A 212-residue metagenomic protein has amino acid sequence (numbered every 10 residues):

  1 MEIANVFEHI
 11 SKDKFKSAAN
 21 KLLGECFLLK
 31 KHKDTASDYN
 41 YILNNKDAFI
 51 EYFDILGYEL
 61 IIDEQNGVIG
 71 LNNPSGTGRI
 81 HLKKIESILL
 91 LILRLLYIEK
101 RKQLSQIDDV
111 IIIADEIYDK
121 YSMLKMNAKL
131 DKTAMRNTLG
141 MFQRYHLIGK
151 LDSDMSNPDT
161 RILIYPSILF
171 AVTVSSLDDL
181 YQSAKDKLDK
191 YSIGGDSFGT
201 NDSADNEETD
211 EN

Functional and structural regions predicted by a protein language model:
M1-N72: Eukaryotic partner-binding/assembly regions in large regulatory complexes
N5-V6, P74-D108: Short alpha-helical segments that sit at the start of domains
L29-S37, L104-Y121: Short acidic, hydrophobic short linear motifs in intrinsically disordered regions
I42-F49, A128-R144: Short amphipathic alpha-helical interaction segments
D54-I62, Q143-M155: A short, conserved structural fragment
I69-L71, G149-S175: Accessory beta->alpha helical hairpin/"wing" motif in late/C-terminal subdomains of nucleic-acid enzymes
I111, K132, D186-N212: Exposed, interaction-prone assembly regions rather than primary DNA-binding/catalytic cores
Y165-N201: Short, amphipathic alpha-helical interaction segments positioned at domain boundaries
